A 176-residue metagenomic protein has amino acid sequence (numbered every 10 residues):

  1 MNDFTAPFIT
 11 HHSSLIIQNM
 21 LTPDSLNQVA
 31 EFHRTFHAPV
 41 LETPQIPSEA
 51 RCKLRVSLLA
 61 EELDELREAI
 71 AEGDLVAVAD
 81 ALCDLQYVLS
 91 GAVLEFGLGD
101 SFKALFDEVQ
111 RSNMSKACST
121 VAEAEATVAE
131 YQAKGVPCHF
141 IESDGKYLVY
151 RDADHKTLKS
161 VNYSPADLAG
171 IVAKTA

Functional and structural regions predicted by a protein language model:
M1-Q18: Short, basic, low-complexity termini and linkers enriched in Ser/Thr/Gly/Pro that act as targeting/leader peptides
N19-L82, Q86-A176: Flexible "arm" and connector segments at domain edges
